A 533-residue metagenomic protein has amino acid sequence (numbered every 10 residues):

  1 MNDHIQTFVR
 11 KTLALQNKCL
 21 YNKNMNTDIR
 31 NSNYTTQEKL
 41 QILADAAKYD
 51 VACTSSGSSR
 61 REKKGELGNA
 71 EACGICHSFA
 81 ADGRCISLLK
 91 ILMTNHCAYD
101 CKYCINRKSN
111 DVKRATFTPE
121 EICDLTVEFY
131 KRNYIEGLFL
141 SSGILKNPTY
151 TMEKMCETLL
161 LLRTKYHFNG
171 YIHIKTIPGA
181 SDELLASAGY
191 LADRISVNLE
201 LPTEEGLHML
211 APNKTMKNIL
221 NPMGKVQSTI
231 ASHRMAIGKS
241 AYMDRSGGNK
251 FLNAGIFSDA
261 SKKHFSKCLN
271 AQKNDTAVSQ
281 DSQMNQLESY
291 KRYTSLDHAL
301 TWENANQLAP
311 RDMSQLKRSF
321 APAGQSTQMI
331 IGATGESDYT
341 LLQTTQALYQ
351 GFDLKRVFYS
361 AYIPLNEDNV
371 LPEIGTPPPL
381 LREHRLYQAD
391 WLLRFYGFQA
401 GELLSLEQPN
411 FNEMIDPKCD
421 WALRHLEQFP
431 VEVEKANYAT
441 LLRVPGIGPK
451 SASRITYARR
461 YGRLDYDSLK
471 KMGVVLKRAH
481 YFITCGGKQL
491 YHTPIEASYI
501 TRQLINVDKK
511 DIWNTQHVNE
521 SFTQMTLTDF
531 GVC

Functional and structural regions predicted by a protein language model:
N2-H96, V475, I483-T484, Y491-S521 (+1 more regions): Flexible, acidic/Gly-rich N-terminal and inter-domain linker regions that tether and position cofactor-handling modules
R60-R61, A241-G248, Y362-E367, E402-K418: A glycine-rich phosphate-binding loop feature that marks nucleotide/adenosyl-phosphate handling sites
L89-I91, E120-K131, D312-M313: Short, charged beta->alpha transition segments
I91-E120: Canonical Radical SAM [4Fe-4S] cluster-binding loop centered on the CxxxCxxC motif and its immediate flanking residues
C123, K146-F398: Conserved AdoMet/S-adenosylmethionine-binding subsite of the radical SAM
V127-S141: Short Fe-S-cluster ligation motifs
P372-T440, Y481-Q503, V507-D508: Long, highly charged, low-complexity intrinsically disordered interaction regions that mediate electrostatic DNA/RNA
